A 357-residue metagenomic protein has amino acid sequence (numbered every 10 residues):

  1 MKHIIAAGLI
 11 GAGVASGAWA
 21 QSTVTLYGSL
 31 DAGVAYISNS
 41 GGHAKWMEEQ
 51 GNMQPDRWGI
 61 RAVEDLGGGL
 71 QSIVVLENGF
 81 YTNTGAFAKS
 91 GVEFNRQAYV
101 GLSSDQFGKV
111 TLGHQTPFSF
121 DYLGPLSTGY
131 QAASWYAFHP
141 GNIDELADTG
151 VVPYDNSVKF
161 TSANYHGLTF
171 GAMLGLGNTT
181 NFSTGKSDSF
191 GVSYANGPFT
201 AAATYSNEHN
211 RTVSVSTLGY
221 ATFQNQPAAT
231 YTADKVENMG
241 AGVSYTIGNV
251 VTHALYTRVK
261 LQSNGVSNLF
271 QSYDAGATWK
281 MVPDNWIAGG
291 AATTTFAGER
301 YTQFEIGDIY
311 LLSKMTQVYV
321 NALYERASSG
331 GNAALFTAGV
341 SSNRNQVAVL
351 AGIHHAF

Functional and structural regions predicted by a protein language model:
S16-A20: Sec/Tat signal peptide C-region and signal peptidase I cleavage site
S22-Y36, W46-G177, T184-K186, S193-T200 (+1 more regions): Outer membrane beta-barrel
T25-Y27, Q71-I73, K109-T111, T169-G171 (+7 more regions): Residue-level detector of the transmembrane beta-barrel scaffold of outer-membrane proteins
A32-S38, N78-T82, T116-F118, L174-N178 (+7 more regions): Transmembrane beta-strands of outer-membrane beta-barrel pores
G42-N52, A88-V92, D148-T149, T179-K186 (+4 more regions): Replace "Gram-negative outer membrane beta-barrel proteins" with "bacterial and organellar outer membrane beta-barrel
G59-R61, Y99-L102, K159-T161, G191-S193 (+4 more regions): Outer-membrane beta-barrel architecture
S189-Y310, L323: Detector for outer-membrane/organellar transmembrane beta-barrel domains, recognizing the amphipathic beta-strand
L312, N343-F357: Outer-membrane beta-barrel "beta-signal"
